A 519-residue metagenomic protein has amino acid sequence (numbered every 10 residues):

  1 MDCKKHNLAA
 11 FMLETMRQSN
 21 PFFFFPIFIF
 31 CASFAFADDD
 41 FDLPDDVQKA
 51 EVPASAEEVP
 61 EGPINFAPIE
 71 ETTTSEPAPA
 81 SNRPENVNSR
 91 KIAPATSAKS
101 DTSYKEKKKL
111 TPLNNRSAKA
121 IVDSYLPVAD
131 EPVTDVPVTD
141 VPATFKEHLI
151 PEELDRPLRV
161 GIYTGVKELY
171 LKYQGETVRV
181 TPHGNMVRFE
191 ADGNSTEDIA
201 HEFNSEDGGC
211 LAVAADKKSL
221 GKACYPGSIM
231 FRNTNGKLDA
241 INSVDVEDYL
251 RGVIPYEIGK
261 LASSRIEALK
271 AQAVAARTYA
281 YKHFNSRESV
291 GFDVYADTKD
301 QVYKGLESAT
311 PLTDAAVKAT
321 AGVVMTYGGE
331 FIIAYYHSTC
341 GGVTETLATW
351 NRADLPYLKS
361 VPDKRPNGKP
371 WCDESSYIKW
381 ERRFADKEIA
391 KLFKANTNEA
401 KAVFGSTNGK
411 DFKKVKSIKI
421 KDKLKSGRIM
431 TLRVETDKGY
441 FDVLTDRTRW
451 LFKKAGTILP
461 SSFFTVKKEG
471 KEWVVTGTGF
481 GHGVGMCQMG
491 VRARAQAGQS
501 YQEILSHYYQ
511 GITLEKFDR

Functional and structural regions predicted by a protein language model:
M1-S19: N-terminal secretory signal peptides that target proteins for export/translocation
D2-K4, I27, S100: Short, low-complexity, charge-dense intrinsically disordered segments
M16-N20, I29-R519: Conserved, single-site charged/polar hotspot
